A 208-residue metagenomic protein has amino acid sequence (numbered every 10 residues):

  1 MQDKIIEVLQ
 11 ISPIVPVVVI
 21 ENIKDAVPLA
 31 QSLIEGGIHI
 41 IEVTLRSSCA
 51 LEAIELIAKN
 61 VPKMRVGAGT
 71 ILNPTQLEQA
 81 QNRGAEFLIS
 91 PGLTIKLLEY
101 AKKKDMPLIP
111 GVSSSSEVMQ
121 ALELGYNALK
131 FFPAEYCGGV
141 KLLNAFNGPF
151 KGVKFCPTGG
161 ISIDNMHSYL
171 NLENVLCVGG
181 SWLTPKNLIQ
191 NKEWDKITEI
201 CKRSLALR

Functional and structural regions predicted by a protein language model:
M1-R83, K103, G152, I163 (+1 more regions): Conserved N-terminal beta1-alpha1 strand-loop-helix module at the mouth
V19-N22, A68-P74, S90-L93, P110-S115 (+2 more regions): Glycine-rich beta-to-alpha transition loops that act as phosphate-gripper elements at the mouths of alpha/beta enzyme
L29, N73-R83, S116-L124, I161-L176: Catalytic cores of alpha/beta
I34-H39, N60-K63, N82-L88, K103-I109 (+3 more regions): Glycine-enriched alpha-helix->loop->beta-strand junction motifs that scaffold or abut catalytic
F87, P91-L97, K130-V140, N174-K196: Glycine-rich phosphate-binding active-site loops on the catalytic face of alpha/beta enzymes
T94-A128, F132-C137: Histidine/lysine/aspartate-rich catalytic loop segments that bind and position anionic ligands
G148-R208: Hydrophobic secondary-structure block in the mid-to-C-terminal portion of proteins
